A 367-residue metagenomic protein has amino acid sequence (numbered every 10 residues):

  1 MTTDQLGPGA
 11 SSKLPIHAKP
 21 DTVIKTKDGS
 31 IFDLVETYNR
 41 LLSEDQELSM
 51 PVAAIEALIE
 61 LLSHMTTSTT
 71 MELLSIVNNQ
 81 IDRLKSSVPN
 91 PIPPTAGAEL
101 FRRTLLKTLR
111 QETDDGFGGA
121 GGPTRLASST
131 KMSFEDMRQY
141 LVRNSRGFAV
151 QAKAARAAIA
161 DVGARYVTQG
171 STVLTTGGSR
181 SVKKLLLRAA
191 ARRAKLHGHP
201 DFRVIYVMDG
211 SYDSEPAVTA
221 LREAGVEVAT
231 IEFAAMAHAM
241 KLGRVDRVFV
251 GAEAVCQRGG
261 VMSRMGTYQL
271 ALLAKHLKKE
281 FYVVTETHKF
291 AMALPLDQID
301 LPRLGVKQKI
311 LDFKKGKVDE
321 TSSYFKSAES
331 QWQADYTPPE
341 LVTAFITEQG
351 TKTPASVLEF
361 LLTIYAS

Functional and structural regions predicted by a protein language model:
T2-A127, K131: Long amphipathic alpha-helical segments
V52-I59, N78-I81, T95-R102, D161-A164 (+6 more regions): Predominant activation on well-ordered alpha-helical scaffold segments within soluble catalytic domains
S129-D136, L242-V248: Acidic-glycine-rich active-site phosphate/pyrophosphate-binding loop
D136, Y140-A155: Glycine-rich phosphate-binding "P-loop"
Q151-T168: A short, well-structured juxtamembrane/interface segment
G170-T172, R203: Residues that mark the start of a beta-strand
T172-K183, S211: Gly/Ser/Thr-rich loops at beta-strand to alpha-helix junctions that form or flank small-molecule/cofactor-binding
K184, A189-D201, V207-S367: Conserved phosphate- and dinucleotide-binding cores of soluble alpha/beta proteins, encompassing both enzyme active
